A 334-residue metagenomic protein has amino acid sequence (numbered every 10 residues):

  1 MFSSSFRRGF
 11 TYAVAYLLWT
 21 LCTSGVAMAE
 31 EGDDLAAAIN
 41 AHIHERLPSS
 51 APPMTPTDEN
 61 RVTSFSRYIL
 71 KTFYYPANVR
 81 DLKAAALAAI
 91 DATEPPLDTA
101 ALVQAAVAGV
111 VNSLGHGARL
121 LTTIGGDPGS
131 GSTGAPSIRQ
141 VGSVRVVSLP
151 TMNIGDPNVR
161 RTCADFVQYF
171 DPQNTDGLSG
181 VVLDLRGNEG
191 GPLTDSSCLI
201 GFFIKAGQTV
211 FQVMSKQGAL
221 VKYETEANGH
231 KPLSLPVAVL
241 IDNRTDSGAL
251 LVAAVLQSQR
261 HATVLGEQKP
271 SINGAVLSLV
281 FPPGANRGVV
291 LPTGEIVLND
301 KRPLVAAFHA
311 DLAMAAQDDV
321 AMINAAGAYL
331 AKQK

Functional and structural regions predicted by a protein language model:
F2-V14: Bacterial N-terminal signal peptides that target proteins for export
Y12-T23: Bacterial N-terminal signal peptides
A27-A29: Boundary at the C-terminal end of the N-terminal hydrophobic targeting segment
G32-A37, T55-T63, R67-V144: Extended, small/polar residue-biased N-terminal targeting/export presequences and adjacent propeptide/linker tracts
D98, P128-A285, A315-A316, Y329: Cleft-lining beta-strand/loop regions that shape enzyme active-site pockets
V239, G288-L304: Short, basic, helix/turn surface patches
V297-D319: Active-site rim recognition segments
Q317-K334: Low-complexity, Gly/Ser/Thr/Pro-rich intrinsically disordered linker/tail segments
